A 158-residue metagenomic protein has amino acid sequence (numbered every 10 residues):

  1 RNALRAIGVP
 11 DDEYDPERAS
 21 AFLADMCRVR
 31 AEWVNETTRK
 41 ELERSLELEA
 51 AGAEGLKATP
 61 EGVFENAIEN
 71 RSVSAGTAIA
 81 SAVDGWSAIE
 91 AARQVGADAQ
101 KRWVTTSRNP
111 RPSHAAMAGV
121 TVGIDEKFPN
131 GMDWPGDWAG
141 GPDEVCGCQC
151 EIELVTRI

Functional and structural regions predicted by a protein language model:
R1-G147, E153-I158: Domain-core detector
